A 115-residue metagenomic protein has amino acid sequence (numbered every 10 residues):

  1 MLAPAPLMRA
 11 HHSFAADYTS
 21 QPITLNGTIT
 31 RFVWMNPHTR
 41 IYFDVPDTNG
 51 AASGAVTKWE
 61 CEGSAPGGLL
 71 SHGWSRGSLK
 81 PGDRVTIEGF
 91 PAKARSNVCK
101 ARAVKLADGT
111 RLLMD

Functional and structural regions predicted by a protein language model:
M8-I23: Short boundary/loop segments of OB/S1/cold-shock single-stranded nucleic-acid-binding domains
G27-I29, R84: Conserved hydrophobic positions within beta-strands
M35-T48: Short aromatic-glycine-enriched beta-strand elements
E62-S71: Short, structured beta-strand/loop micro-motifs enriched in basic residues and often containing a Trp
S71-I87: Short nucleic-acid-contacting surface segments enriched for D/E, G, S/T with interspersed K/R
A92-D115: OB-fold/S1-family single-stranded nucleic acid-binding modules
